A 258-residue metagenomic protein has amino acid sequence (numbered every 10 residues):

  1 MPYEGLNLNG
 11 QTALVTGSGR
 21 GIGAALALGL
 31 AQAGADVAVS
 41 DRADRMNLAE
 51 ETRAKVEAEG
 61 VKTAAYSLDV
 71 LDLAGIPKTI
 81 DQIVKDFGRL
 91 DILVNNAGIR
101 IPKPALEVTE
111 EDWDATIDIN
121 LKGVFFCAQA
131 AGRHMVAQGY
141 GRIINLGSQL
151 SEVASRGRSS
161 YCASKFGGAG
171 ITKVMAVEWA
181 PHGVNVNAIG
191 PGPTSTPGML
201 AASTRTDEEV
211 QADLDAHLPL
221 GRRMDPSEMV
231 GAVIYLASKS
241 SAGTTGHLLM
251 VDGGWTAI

Functional and structural regions predicted by a protein language model:
P2, F125-A128, Y140, R222-V251 (+1 more regions): C-terminal substrate-recognition "lid" of short-chain dehydrogenase/reductases
T12, G19-G21: Conserved glycine-rich cofactor-binding loop
M46, Y66-T79, E110, S227: The beta1-alpha1 cofactor-binding region of Rossmann-like NAD(H)/NADP(H)-dependent oxidoreductases
P104-A105, D112-I117, V210, L214: Substrate-binding pocket helix/loop in short-chain dehydrogenase/reductase
A128, S164, T172: Active-site helix of classical SDR
S148: Residue(s) in the substrate-gating loop at a strand-loop-helix junction that position the organic substrate next
A180, N185, T244-G246: Short, small/polar-rich loop/turn modules that mediate ligand/substrate recognition or access, typified
